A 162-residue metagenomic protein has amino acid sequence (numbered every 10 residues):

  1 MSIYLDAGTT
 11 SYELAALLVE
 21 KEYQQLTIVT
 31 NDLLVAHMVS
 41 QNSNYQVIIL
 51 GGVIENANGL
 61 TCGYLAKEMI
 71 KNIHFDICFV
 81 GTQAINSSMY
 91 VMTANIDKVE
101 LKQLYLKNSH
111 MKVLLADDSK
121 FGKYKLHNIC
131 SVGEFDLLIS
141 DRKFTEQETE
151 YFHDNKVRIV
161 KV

Functional and structural regions predicted by a protein language model:
M1-I3, Y23-T27, F135-L137: Short active-site oxyanion
M1-V19, T30-N31: Helix-turn-helix/homeodomain-like alpha-helical modules used for DNA recognition and transcription-factor dimerization
V19-E20, K71: Residue-level signal for alpha-helix termini/capping positions
K21-Q24, N42-S43: Short helix-capping segments at alpha-helix termini
V29-V162: Conserved phosphate- and dinucleotide-binding cores of soluble alpha/beta proteins, encompassing both enzyme active
